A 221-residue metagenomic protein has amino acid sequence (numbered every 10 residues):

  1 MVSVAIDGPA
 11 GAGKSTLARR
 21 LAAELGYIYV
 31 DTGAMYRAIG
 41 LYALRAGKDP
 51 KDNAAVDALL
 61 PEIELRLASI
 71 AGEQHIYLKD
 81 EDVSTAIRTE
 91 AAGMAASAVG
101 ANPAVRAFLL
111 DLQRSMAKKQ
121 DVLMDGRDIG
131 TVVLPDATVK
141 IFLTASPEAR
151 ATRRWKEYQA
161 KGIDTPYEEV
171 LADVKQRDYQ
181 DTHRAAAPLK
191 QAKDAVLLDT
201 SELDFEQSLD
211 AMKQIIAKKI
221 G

Functional and structural regions predicted by a protein language model:
I6: Hydrophobic anchor at the beta1->P-loop junction of P-loop NTPases
G11: Walker A (P-loop) phosphate-binding loop of P-loop NTPases
K14: Conserved lysine of the Walker
L17: Hydrophobic positions on the alpha1 helix immediately C-terminal to the Walker A/P-loop
A23-T89: N-terminal phosphate/diphosphate-binding loop that engages ATP/GTP or pyrophosphate donors across diverse enzyme folds
G33, D80, L109, L123 (+1 more regions): Residue-level signal for inorganic ion chemistry
A68, Q113-Q120, T131-V132, D136 (+1 more regions): Small-molecule kinase domains that catalyze NTP-dependent phosphoryl transfer to phosphate-bearing small molecules
S84-K161: ATP-dependent NMP and nucleoside kinases share a basic, alpha-helical "lid"
